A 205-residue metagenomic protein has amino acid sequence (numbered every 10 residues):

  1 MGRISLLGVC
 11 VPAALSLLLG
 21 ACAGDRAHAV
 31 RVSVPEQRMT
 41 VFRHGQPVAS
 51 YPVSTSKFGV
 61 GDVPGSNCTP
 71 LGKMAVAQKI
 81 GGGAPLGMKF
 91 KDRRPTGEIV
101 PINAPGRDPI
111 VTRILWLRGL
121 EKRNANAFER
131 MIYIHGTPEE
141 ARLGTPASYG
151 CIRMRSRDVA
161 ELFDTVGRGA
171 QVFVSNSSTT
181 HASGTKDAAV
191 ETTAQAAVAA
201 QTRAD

Functional and structural regions predicted by a protein language model:
M1-V11: Bacterial N-terminal signal peptides that target proteins for export
L18-A21: C-terminal motif of bacterial Sec signal peptides marking the signal peptidase cleavage site
D25, V63-C68, G83-D205: Exported/periplasmic cell-wall-interacting domains
H28-P52: Post-signal peptide N-terminal segment of mature Sec-exported envelope proteins
A29, S50-P52, K73, M131 (+1 more regions): Well-ordered beta-strand positions in beta-sheet-rich domains
V34, R43, T55, A77-Q78 (+3 more regions): Pocket-edge structural micro-motifs
E36-R38, K73, I114: Structural motif
P52-A84: Electropositive
